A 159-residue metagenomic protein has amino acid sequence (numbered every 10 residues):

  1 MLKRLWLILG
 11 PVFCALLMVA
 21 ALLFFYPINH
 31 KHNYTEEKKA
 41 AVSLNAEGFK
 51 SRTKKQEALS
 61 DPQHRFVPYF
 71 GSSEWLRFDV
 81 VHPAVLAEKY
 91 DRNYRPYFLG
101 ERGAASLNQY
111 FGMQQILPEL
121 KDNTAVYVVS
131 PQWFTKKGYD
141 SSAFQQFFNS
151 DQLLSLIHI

Functional and structural regions predicted by a protein language model:
M1-L7: Positively charged n-region of N-terminal signal peptides that target proteins for export
I8-F25: Hydrophobic membrane-insertion alpha-helices, especially the h-region of bacterial N-terminal signal peptides
V12-F13, N33, A41, D151: Residue-level detector of solvent-exposed, low-hydrophobicity positions
H30-N93, G112: Membrane/wall-proximal cationic-aromatic binding patches
W75-S155: Membrane-embedded segments
I157-I159: Conserved small/polar residues in nucleotide/adenosyl-binding loops
